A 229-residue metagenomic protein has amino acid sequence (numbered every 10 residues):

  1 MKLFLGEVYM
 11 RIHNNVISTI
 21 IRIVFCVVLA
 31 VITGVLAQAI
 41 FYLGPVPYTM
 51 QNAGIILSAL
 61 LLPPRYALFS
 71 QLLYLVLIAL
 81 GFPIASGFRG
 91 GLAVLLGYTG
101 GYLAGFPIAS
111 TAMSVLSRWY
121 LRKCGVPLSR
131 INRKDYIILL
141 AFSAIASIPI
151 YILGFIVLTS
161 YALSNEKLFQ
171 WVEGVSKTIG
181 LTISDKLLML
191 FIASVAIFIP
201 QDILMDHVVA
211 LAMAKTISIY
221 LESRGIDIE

Functional and structural regions predicted by a protein language model:
K2-I84: Hydrophobic transmembrane alpha-helices
K2-N14, I20-V35, L92-L158, L211 (+1 more regions): Short helix-perturbing small/polar motifs within transmembrane alpha-helices
A39, L61, G87-F88, L116 (+2 more regions): Helix-loop junctions at the membrane-solvent interface of multi-pass transporters, primarily the C-terminal
F41-G44, P83-V94, S164-W171: Membrane-interface helix termini and inter-helical loops of multi-pass transporters
P45, Y120-E229: Membrane-embedded alpha-helical hairpins and interfacial helices in multi-pass inner-membrane proteins
Q51-I55, G101, G105-A109, D206: Hydrophobic core segments of transmembrane alpha-helices in multi-pass, intramembrane catalytic enzymes
N52-G54, G87-F88, A144, V195-I197: Short hydrophobic "helix-edge" motifs at membrane interfaces and signal-peptide entry regions
F69-L72, A104, M213: Short hydrophobic alpha-helical segments that form membrane-spanning helices or hydrophobic packing faces of helical
